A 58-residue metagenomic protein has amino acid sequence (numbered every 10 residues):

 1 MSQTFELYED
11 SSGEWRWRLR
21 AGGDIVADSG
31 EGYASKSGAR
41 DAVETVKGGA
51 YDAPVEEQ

Functional and structural regions predicted by a protein language model:
Y8-A27: Short aromatic-glycine-(Arg/Gly/Cys) micro-motifs in beta-strand/loop hairpins
I25-S35: A short, exposed loop/beta-hairpin motif centered on an aromatic-Gly-Thr core
Y33-Y51: A short, charged, amphipathic alpha-helix used as a generic interaction element across diverse proteins
A50-Q58: Short, mixed-charge low-complexity intrinsically disordered segments
